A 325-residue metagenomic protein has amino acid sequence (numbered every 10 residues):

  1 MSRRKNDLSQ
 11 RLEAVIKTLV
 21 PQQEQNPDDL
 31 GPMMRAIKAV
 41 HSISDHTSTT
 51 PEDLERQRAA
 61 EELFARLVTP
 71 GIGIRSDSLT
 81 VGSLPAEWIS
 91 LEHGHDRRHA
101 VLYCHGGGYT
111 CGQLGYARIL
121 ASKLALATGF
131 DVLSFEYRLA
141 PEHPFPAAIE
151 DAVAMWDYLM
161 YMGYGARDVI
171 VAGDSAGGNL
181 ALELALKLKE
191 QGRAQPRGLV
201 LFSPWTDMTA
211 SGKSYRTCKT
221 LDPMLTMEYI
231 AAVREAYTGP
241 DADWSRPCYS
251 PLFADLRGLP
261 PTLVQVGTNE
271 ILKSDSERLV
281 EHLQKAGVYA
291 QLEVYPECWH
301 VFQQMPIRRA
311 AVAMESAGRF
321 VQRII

Functional and structural regions predicted by a protein language model:
M1-G94, R308: A glycine/proline-hinged amphipathic helix-loop "lid/cap" segment that gates access to hydrophobic ligand pockets
S44, R75-I325: Alpha/beta-hydrolase superfamily serine-hydrolase fold, recognizing
